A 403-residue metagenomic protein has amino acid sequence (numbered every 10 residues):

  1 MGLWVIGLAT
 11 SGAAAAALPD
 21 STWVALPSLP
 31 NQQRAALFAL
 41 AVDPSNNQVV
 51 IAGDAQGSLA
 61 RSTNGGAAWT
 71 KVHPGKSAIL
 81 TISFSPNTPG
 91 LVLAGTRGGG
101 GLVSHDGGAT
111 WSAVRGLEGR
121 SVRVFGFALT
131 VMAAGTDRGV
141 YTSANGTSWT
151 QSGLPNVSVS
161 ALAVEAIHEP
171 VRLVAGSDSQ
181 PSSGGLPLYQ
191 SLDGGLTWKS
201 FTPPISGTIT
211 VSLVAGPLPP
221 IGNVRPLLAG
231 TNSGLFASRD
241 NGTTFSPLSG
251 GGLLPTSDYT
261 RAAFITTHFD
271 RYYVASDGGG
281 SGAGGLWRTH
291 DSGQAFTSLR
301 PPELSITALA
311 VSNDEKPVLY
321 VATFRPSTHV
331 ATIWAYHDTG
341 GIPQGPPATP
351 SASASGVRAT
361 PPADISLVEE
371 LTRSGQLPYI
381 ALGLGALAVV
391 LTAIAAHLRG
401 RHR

Functional and structural regions predicted by a protein language model:
G12-A52, Q56, G65: An edge-strand/N-cap motif at the start of beta-rich repeat modules
S28-Q32, H73-G75, R115-E118, S152-N156 (+3 more regions): Surface loop/turn motifs at the tips and blade-to-blade linkers of beta-strand repeat domains
A36-A41, A78-F84, R120-G126, V157-E165 (+3 more regions): Repeated scaffold domains used in trafficking and secretory/extracellular systems, primarily beta-propellers
P44, S62-T63, S104-H105, T142-S143 (+6 more regions): Conserved Ser/Thr-centered positions that define the repeating blades of beta-propeller domains
Q56, G98, R138, D178-Q180 (+4 more regions): Residue-level signature of beta-propeller blades and closely related beta-rich strand-turn architectures in secreted
S182-P187, S281-G285, T328-H337: Structural motif
T307-A359: Blade-level signature of beta-propeller repeat domains, shared across WD40, Kelch, NHL, RCC1 and BNR/Asp-box propellers
Q376-R403: C-terminal membrane-anchoring or membrane-association module
